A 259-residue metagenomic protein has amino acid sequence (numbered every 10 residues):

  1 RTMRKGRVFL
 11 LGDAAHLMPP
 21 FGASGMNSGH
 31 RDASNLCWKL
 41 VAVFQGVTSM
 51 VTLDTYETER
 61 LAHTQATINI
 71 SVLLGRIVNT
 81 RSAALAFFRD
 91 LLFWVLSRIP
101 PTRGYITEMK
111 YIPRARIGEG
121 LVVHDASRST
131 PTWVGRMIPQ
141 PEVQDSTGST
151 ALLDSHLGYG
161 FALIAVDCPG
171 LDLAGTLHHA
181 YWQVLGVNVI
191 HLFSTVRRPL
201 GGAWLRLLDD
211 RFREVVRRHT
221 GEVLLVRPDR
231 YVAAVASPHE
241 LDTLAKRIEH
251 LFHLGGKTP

Functional and structural regions predicted by a protein language model:
R1-S28, T48, I70, R114-A115 (+1 more regions): FAD/FMN-dependent oxidoreductases across multiple families
F21-N27, S34, L53, A62-T67: Catalytic cores of eukaryotic secretory-pathway lumenal/extracellular enzymes that build and remodel glycoconjugates
G22, W38-V41, A236: Hydrophobic alpha-helical membrane-insertion segments
R31-K39: Short amphipathic alpha-helical face segments that pack within enzyme cores and frequently flank/anchor catalytic
V43-P259: Helical substrate-recognition/capping region of FAD-dependent monooxygenase/halogenase enzymes
